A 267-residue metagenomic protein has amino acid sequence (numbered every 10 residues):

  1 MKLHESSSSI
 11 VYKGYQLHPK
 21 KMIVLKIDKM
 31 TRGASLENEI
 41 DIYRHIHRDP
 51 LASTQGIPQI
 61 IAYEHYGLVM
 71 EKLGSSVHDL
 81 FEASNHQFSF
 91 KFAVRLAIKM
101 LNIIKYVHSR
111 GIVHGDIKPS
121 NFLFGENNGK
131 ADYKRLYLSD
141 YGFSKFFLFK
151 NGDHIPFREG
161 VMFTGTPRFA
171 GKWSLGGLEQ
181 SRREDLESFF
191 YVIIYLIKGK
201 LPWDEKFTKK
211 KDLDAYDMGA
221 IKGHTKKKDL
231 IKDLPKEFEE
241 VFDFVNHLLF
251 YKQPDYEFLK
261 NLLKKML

Functional and structural regions predicted by a protein language model:
M1-S6, V11: Protein kinase glycine-rich loop
I10-N38: ATP-binding glycine-rich loop module of kinase domains
P58-K91: Conserved structural core of kinase catalytic domains
L96-A97: Activation segment signature within eukaryotic-like protein kinase domains
M100-V107: Conserved hydrophobic alpha-helix
H108-E126, K130: Catalytic-loop of the protein kinase fold
G125-T164: Activation segment/activation loop of eukaryotic-type protein kinase catalytic domains
K172-K232: Conserved C-lobe activation region of Hanks-type protein kinase-like domains
